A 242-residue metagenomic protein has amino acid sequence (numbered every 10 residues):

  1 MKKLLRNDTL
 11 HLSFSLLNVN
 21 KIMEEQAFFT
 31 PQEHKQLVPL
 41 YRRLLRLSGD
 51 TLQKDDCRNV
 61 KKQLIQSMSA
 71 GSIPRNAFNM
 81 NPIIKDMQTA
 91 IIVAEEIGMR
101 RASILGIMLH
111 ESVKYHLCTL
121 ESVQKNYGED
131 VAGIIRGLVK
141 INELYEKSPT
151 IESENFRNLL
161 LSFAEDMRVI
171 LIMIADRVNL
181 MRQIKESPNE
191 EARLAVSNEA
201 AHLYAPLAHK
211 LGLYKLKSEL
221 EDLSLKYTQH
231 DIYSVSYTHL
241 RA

Functional and structural regions predicted by a protein language model:
K2-K3, N7: Polybasic, lysine-rich low-complexity intrinsically disordered segments
F14-L117, A175: Acidic/His-rich, divalent-metal-binding segments that scaffold phosphate/diphosphate chemistry
M80-Y237: Divalent metal-dependent catalytic cores for phosphoryl transfer on phosphate-bearing substrates
T238-A242: Conserved small/polar residues in nucleotide/adenosyl-binding loops
